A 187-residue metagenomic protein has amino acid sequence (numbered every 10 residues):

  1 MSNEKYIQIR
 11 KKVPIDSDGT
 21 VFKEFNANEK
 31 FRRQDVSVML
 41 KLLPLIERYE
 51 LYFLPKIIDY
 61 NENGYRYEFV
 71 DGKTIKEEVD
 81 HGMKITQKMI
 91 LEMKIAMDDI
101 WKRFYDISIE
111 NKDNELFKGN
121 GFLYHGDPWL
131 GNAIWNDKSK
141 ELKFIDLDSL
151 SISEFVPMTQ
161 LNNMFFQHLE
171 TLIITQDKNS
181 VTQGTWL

Functional and structural regions predicted by a protein language model:
S2-K41: ATP-binding glycine-rich loop module of kinase domains
P14-G19, W135-K143: Active-site beta-strand-loop-beta-strand hairpin of nuclease catalytic cores that positions key catalytic residues
L40-L54, K76-G126, G131: Conserved kinase catalytic-core helix
L54-G64: Short beta-strand micro-motifs within the conserved protein kinase catalytic domain, predominantly in the N-lobe
G64-T74: Conserved short submotifs of the Hanks-type protein kinase catalytic core that shape the nucleotide-binding pocket
D71, L130, S149-S151: Short, glycine/acidic-enriched loop or turn micro-motifs at the edges of active sites
T74, A133, I152-E154: Conserved protein kinase catalytic core
K138-W186: Active-site Asp-x-Gly
